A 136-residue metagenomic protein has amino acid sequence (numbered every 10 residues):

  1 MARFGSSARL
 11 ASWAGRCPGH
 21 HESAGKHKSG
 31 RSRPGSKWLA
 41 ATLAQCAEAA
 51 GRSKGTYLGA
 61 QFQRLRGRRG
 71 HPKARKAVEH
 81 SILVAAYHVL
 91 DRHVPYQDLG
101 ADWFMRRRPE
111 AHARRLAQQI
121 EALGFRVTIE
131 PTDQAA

Functional and structural regions predicted by a protein language model:
M1-R75: Phosphate-backbone recognition surface of nucleic-acid-processing proteins
A24-G25, S29, Q61-A136: Low-complexity, acidic/Ser/Thr- and charged residue-rich accessory regions of DNA metabolism proteins
